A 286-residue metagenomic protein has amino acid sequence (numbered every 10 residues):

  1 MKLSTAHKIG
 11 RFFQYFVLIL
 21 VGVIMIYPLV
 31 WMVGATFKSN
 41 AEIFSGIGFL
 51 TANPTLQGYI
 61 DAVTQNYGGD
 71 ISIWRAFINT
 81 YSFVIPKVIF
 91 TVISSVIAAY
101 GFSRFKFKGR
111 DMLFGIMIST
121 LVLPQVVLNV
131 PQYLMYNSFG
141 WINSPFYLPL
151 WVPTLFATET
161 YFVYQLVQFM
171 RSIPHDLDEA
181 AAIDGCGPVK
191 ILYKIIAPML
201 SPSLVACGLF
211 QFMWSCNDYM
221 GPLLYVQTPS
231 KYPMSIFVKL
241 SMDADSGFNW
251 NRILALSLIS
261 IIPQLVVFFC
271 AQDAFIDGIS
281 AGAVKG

Functional and structural regions predicted by a protein language model:
K2-G286: A structural signal for multi-pass alpha-helical bundles of membrane permease subunits that mediate small-molecule
